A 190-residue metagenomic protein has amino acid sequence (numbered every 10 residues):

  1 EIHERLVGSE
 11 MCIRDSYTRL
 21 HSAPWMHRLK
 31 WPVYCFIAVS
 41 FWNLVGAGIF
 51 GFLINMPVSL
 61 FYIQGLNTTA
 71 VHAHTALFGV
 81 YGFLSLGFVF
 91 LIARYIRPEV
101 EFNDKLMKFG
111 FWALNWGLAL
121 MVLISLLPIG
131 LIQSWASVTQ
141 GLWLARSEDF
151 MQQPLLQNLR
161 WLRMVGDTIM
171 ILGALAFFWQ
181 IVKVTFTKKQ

Functional and structural regions predicted by a protein language model:
E1-I13: Single conserved hydrophobic/aromatic residue that forms the stacking wall/gate of nucleotide- or nucleobase-binding
R5-G8, G51, G79, G87 (+3 more regions): Glycine-centered flexibility sites
S9, V71-V80, R160-I171: Alpha-helical transmembrane segments of polytopic membrane proteins
R14-F36, G51-T69, L84-W112, L123-W161 (+1 more regions): Juxtamembrane membrane-water interface segments of multi-pass membrane proteins, especially cytoplasmic-side
A38, F78, G82-F83, A113 (+1 more regions): Hydrophobic alpha-helical membrane-embedded or membrane-associated segments
W42-G51: Acidic/histidine-rich
L44, G117-L123: Aromatic-anchored segments of alpha-helical transmembrane domains
H74, W116, F178: Divalent metal-coordination and catalytic microenvironments
